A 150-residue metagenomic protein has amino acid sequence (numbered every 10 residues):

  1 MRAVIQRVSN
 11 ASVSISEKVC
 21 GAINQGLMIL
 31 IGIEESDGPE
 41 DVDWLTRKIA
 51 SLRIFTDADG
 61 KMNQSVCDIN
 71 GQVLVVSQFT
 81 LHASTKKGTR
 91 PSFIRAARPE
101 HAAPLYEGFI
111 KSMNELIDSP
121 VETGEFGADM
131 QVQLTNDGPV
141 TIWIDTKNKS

Functional and structural regions predicted by a protein language model:
M1-T89, P104-S150: N-terminal, polar/charged subdomain of small-to-medium soluble alpha/beta proteins
K87-H101: A charged helix-plus-loop insertion that forms the helical arch/lid used to bind and gate nucleic-acid substrates
